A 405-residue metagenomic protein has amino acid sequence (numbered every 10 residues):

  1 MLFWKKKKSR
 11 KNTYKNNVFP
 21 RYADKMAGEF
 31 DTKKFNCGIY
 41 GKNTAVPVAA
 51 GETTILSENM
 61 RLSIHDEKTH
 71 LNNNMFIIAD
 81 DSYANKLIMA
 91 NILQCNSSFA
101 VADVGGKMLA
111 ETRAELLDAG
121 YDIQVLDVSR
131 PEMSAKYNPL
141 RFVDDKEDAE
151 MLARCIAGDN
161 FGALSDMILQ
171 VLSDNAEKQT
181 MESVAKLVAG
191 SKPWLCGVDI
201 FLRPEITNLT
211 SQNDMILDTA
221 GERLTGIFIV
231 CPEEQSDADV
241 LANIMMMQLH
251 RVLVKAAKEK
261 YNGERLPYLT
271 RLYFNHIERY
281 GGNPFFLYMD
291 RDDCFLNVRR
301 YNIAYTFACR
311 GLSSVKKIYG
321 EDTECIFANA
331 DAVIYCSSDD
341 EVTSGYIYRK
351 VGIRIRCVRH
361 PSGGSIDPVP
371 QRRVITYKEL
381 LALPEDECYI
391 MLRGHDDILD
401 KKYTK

Functional and structural regions predicted by a protein language model:
F3, K8-G51: Charged, amphipathic alpha-helical linker segments immediately N-terminal to NTP-binding catalytic cores
K6, Y14-N16, Y22, V48-A49 (+4 more regions): P-loop NTPase motor domains
T32, K42-A45, I55, G162 (+2 more regions): Intrinsically disordered, low-complexity, compositionally biased regions/tails
Y305-C309: C-terminal catalytic subdomain
R310-S314: Conserved H-loop
K316-K405: P-loop NTPase motor core of the ASCE superfamily
